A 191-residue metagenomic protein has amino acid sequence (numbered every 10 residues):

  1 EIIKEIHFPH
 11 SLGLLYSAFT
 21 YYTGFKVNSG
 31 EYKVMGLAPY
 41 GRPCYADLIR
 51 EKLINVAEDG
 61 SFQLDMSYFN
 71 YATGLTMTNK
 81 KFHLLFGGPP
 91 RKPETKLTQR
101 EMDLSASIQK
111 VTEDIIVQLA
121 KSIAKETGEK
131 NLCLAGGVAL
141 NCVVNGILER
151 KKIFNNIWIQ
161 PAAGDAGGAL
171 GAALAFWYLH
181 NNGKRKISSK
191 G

Functional and structural regions predicted by a protein language model:
E1-G191: Short acidic/glycine-rich loops and adjacent helix/strand connectors that line catalytic pockets where negatively
